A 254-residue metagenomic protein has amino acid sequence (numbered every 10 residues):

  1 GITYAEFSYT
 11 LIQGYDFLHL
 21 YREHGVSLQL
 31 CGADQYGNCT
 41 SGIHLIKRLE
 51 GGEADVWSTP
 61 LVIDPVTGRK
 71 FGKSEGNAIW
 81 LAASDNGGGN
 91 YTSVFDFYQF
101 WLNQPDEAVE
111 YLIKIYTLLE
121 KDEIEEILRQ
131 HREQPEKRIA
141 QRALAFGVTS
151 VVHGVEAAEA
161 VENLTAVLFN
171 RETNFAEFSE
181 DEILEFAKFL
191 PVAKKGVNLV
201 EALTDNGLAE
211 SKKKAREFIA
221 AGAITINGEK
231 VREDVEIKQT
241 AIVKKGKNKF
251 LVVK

Functional and structural regions predicted by a protein language model:
G1-P60: Divalent-metal (Mg2+/Mn2+/Ca2+)-assisted nucleotide/phosphate chemistry catalytic cores
I46-K254: Conserved nucleotide- and phosphate/pyrophosphate-binding catalytic cores in adenylate/nucleotidyl-handling enzymes
